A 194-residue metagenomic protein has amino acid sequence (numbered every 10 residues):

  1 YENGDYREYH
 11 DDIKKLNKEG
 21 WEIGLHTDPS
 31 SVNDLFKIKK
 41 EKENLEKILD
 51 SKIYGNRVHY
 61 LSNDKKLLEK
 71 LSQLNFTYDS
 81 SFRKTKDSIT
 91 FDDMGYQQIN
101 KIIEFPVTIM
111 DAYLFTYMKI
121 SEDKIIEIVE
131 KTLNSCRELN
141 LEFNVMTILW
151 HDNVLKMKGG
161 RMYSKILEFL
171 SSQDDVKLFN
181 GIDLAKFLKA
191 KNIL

Functional and structural regions predicted by a protein language model:
Y1-F105, I125-I148, L155-L194: Catalytic alpha-helical scaffold of carbohydrate-active enzymes acting on polysaccharides/glycoconjugates
S30, D111-Y113, N153: A short, flexible beta-alpha/helix-coil linker loop
E104-M118, D123-K124: Positively charged, amphipathic and often flexible ligand-engagement surfaces
